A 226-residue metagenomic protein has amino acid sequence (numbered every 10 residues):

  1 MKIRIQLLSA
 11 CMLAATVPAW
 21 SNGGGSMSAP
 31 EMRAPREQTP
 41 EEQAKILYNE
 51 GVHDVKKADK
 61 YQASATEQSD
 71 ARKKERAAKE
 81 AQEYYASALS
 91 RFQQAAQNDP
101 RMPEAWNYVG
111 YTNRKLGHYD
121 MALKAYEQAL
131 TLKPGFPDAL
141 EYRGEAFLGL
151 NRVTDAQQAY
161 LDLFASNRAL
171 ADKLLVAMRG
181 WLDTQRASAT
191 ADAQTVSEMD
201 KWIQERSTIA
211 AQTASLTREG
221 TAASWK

Functional and structural regions predicted by a protein language model:
G24-P35, A165-K226: Terminal, low-structured helical/coil segments at or just beyond the last alpha-helical repeat
V55-S87, D172-V176: Short coil/linker segments at helix-helix boundaries
K56-K57, K115, G149-L150, T184: Register position in tetratricopeptide repeats
Q62, A77-Q94, K115-Q128, N151-A159: Structural signature of tandem alpha-helical TPR/SEL1-like repeats, specifically the intra-repeat loop/turn
Y108, Y142, V176-A177: Canonical tetratricopeptide repeat
